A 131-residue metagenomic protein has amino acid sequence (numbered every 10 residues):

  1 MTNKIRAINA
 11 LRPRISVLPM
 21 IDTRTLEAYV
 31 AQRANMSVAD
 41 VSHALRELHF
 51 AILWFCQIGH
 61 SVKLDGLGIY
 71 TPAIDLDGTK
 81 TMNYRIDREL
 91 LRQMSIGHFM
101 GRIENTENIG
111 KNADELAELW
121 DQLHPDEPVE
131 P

Functional and structural regions predicted by a protein language model:
M1-P131: Strongly charged
